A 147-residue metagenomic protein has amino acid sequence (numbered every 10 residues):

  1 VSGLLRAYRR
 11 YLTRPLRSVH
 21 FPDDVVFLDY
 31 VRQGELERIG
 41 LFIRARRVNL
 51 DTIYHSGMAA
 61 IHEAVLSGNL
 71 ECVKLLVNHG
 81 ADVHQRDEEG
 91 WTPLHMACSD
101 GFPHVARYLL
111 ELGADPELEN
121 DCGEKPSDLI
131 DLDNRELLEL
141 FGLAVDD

Functional and structural regions predicted by a protein language model:
V1-A45, L143-D147: Intrinsically disordered, low-complexity regulatory segments in ankyrin-centric signaling systems
P22, H55-S56, E88-E89, D121-C122: Ankyrin repeat start-site detector
D29-G34, E63-N69, M96-F102, L129-N134: Ankyrin repeat A-helix N-terminal signature
R38, E71-C72, H104-V105, E136-L137: Conserved ankyrin/ankyrin-like repeat signature
I43-V48, K74-A81, R107-A114, L143-D146: Ankyrin repeat domain, specifically the short helix-to-loop turn at the C-terminus of the second helix of each repeat
L110, D115-A144: Leucine-rich solenoid repeat scaffolds
